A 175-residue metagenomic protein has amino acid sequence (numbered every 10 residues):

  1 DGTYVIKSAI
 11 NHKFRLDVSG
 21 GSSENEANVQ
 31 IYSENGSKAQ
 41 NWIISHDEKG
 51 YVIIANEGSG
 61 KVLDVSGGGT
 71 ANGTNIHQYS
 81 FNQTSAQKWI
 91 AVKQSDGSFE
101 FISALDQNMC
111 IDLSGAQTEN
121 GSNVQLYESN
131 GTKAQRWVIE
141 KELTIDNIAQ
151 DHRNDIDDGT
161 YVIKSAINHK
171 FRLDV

Functional and structural regions predicted by a protein language model:
D1-V175: Lectin-like carbohydrate-binding module/patch detector with strong preference for beta-trefoil
